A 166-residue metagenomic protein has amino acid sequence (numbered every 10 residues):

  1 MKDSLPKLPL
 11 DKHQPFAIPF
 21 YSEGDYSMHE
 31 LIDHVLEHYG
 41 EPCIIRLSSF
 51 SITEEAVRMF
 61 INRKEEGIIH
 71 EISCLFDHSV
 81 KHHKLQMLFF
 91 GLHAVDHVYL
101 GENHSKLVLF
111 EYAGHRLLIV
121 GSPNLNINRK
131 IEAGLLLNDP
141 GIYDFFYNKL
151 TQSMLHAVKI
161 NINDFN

Functional and structural regions predicted by a protein language model:
M1-N166: PLD/PLD-like phosphodiesterase catalytic module centered on the HKD motif
